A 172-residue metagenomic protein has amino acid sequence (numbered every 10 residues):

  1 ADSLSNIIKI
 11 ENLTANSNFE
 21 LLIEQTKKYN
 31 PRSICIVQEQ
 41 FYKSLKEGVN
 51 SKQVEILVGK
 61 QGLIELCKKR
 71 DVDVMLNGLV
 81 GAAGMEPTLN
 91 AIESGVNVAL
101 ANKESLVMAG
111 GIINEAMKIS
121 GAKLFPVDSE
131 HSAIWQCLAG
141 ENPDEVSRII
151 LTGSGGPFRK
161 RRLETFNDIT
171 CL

Functional and structural regions predicted by a protein language model:
A1-A82: N-terminal glycine-/serine-/threonine-rich beta1-alpha1-beta2 phosphate-ribose binding loop of Rossmann-like
E20-E24, K43, I64, M85-E86 (+4 more regions): Alpha-helical elements of the RecA-like P-loop NTPase motor core of helicases
V37-Q38, A101-K103: Short beta->alpha connector loops at strand-helix junctions that form conserved, small/polar/Pro-enriched
Q40, S105-L106, H131: Conserved beta-strand edge residues that scaffold enzyme active sites
V58-K60, N102, D128: Short loop/edge segments at beta-strand edges and connector loops that shape dinucleotide/nucleotide cofactor-binding
D71, G78-L79, M85, L89-S94 (+1 more regions): Rossmann-like NAD(P)H-binding beta-loop-alpha module
N97-V98: A short hydrophobic/small-residue beta-strand
